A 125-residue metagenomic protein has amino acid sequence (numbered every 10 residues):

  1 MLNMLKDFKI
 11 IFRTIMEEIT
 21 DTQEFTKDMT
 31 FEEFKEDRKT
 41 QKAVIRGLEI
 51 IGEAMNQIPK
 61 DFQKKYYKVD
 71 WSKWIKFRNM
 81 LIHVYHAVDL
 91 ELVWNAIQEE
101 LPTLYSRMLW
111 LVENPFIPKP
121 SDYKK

Functional and structural regions predicted by a protein language model:
M1-K125: Solvent-exposed interaction patches of small proteins and small membrane subunits
